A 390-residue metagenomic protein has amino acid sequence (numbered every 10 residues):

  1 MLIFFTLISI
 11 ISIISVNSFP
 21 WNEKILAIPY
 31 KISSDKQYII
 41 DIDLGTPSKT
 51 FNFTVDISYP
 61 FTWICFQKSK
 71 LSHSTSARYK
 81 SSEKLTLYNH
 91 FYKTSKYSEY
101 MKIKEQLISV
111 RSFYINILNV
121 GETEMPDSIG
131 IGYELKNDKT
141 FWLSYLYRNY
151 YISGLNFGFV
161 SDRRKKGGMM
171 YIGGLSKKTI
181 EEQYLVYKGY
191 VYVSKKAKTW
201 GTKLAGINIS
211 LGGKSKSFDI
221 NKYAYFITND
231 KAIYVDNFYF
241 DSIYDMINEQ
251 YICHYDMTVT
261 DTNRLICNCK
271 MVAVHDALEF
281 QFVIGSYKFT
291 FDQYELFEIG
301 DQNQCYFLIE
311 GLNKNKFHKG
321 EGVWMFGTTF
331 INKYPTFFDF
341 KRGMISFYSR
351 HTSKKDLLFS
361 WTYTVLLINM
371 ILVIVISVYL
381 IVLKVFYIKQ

Functional and structural regions predicted by a protein language model:
M1-S18, L372: Cleavable N-terminal signal peptides of Sec/SRP-targeted secreted and luminal proteins
N17-D35, K102-D219, Q304-K316: Aspartyl protease catalytic domain
E23-K24, S33-E124, M246, T260-L265: Signature of the N-terminal lobe/flap region of pepsin-like aspartyl proteases
S34, S109-V120, V235, Q250 (+1 more regions): Aspartic protease catalytic domain
D41-L44, L85, S95-I108, F159 (+3 more regions): Short conserved beta-strand and strand-loop elements enriched in small hydrophobics with frequent Asp/Gly
I42-L44, F51-D56, T62-I64, A224-T228 (+3 more regions): Short hydrophobic beta-strand that contains or immediately precedes a catalytic carboxylate
Y59-P60, E134-K136, R164, M170 (+8 more regions): Conserved beta-strand elements of beta-rich interaction domains across eukaryotes, especially beta-propellers
Y223-I252, D256-I266: Extracytoplasmic, non-cytosolic globular domains
